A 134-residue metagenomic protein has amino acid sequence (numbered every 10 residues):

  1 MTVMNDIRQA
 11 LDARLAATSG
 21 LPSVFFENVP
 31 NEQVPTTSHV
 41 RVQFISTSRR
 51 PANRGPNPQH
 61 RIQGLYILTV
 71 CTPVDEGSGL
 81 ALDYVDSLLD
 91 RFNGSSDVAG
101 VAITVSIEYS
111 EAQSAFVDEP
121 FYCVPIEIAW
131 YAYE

Functional and structural regions predicted by a protein language model:
M1-P58, E76-G79, D83-R91, S95-A102 (+1 more regions): Small/polar-rich, solvent-exposed N-terminal microdomains that initiate assembly or binding
V24-F25, D83, E108, P120-F121 (+1 more regions): Intrinsically disordered, low-complexity N-terminal regions enriched in serine/proline/glycine with scattered basic
R41, I45, L65, Q113-A115: Compositionally biased, intrinsically disordered low-complexity segments enriched in polar/proline residues
P56-N57, Q113-E119: Short proline/glycine-enriched turn/loop segments at secondary-structure junctions
P58-D75, F121-A132: Oligomerization/assembly interface segments of phage tail-like spikes and tubes
N93-G100, F116-E127: A short, hydrophobic/aromatic-rich structural module that often spans a beta strand with its adjoining loop
T104-F116: Low-complexity, intrinsically disordered Gly/Pro/Thr-rich segments
